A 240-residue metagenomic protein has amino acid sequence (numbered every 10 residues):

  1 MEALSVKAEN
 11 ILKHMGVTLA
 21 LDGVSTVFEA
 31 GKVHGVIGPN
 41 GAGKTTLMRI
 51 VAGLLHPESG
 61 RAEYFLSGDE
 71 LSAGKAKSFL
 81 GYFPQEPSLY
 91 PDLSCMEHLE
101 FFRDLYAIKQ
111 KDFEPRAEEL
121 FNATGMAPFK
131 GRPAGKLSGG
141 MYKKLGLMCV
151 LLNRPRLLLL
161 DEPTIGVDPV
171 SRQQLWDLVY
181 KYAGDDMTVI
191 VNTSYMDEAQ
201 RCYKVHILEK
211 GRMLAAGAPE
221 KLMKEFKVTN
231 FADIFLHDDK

Functional and structural regions predicted by a protein language model:
A52: Helix-to-loop junction immediately C-terminal to a conserved catalytic motif
G60-E70, K75-A76: Conserved ABC transporter NBD signature motif
D92, P133-G140: Conserved ABC ATPase signature
E100, D104, K111-F129: Conserved ABC ATPase "signature" region
L158-E162: Catalytic Walker B motif of ABC-type/P-loop ATPase nucleotide-binding domains
A216-G217: ABC ATPase "signature
